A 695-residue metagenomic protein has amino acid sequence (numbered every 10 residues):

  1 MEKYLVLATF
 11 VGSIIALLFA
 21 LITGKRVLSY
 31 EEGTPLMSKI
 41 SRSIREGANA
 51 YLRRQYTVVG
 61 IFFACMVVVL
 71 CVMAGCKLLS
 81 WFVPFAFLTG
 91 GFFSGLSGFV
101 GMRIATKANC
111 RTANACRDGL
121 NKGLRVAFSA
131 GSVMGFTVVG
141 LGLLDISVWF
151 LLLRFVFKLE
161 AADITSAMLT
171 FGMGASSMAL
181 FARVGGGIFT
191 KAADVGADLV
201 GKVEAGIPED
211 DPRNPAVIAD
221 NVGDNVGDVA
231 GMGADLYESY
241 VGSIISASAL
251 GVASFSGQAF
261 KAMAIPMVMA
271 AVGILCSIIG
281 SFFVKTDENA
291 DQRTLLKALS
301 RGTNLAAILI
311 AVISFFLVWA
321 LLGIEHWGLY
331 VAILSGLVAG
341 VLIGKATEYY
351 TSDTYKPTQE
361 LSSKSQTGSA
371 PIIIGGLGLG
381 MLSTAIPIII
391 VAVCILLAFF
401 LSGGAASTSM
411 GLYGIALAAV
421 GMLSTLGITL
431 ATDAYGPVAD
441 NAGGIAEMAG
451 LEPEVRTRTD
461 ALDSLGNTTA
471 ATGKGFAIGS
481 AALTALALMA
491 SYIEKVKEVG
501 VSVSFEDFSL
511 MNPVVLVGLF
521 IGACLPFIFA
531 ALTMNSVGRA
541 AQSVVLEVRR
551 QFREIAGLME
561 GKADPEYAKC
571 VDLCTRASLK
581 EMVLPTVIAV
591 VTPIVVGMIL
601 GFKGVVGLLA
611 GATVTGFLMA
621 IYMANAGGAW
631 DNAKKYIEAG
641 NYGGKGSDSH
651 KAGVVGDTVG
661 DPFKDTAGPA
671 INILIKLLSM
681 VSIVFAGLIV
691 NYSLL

Functional and structural regions predicted by a protein language model:
M1-L695: Hydrophobic packing and interface segments
